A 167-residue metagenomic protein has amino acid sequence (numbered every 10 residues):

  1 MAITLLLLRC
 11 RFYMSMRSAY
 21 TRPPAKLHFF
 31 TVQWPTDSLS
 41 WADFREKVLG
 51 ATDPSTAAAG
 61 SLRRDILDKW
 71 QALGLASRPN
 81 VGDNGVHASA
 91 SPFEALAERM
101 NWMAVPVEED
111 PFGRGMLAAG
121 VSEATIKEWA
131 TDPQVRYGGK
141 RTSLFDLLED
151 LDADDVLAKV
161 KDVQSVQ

Functional and structural regions predicted by a protein language model:
M1-Q167: Non-catalytic terminal and connector segments of soluble metabolic enzymes
